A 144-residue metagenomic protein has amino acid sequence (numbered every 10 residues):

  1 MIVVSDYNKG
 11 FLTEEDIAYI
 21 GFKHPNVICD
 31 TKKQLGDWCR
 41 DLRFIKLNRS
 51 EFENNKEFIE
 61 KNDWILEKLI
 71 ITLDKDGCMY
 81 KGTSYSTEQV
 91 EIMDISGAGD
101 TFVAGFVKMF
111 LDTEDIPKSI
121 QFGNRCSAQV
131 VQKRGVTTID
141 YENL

Functional and structural regions predicted by a protein language model:
M1, L12-D41, N54-L144: Conserved phosphate-binding/catalytic region of the ribokinase-like
Y7-G10: RNA-binding accessory domains that recognize and position tRNA/RNA substrates
L42-R49: A short beta-strand/loop micro-motif in the catalytic core of glycosyltransferases that engages the nucleotide-sugar
